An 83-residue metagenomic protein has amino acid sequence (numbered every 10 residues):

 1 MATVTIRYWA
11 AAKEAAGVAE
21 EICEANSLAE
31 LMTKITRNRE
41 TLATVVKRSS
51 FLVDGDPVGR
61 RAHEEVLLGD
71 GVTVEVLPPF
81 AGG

Functional and structural regions predicted by a protein language model:
M1-G82: Ubiquitin-like/PB1-type beta-grasp interaction modules and other compact soluble beta-rich domains
